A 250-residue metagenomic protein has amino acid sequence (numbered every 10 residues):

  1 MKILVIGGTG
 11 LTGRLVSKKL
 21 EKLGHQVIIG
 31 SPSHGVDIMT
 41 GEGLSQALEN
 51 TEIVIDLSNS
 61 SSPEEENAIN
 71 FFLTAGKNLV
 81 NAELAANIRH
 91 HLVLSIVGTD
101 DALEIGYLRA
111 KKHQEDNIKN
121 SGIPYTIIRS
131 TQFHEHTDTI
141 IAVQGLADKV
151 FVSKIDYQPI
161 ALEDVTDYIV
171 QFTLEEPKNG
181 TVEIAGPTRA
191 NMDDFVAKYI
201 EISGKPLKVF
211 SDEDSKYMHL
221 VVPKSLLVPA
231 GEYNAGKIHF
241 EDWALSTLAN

Functional and structural regions predicted by a protein language model:
M1-L23: N-terminal Rossmann NAD(P)H-binding glycine-rich loop of SDR-like oxidoreductase domains
E21-A86, V97-L103: NAD(P)H-binding glycine-rich loop region in Rossmannoid oxidoreductase-like domains and their noncatalytic homologs
V54, V165-I169, I184, M192-F195 (+1 more regions): Non-catalytic, hydrophobic alpha-helical segments
H90, S95, D116-H136: Conserved beta-loop-beta element that borders a ligand/cofactor-binding pocket
Y125-T126, T139-I160: A conserved pocket-lining segment of Rossmann-fold NAD(P)-dependent short-chain dehydrogenase/reductase
E135-L146, F172-V182, T188, K205-P206: Glycine/proline-rich active-site loop of Rossmann-fold NAD(P)-dependent oxidoreductases
F151-D156, V182-R189: Glycine-rich Rossmann NAD(P)(H)-binding loop
R189, V196-N250: Mobile cap/lid helix-loop segments that border enzyme active or cofactor-binding sites and regulate substrate access
